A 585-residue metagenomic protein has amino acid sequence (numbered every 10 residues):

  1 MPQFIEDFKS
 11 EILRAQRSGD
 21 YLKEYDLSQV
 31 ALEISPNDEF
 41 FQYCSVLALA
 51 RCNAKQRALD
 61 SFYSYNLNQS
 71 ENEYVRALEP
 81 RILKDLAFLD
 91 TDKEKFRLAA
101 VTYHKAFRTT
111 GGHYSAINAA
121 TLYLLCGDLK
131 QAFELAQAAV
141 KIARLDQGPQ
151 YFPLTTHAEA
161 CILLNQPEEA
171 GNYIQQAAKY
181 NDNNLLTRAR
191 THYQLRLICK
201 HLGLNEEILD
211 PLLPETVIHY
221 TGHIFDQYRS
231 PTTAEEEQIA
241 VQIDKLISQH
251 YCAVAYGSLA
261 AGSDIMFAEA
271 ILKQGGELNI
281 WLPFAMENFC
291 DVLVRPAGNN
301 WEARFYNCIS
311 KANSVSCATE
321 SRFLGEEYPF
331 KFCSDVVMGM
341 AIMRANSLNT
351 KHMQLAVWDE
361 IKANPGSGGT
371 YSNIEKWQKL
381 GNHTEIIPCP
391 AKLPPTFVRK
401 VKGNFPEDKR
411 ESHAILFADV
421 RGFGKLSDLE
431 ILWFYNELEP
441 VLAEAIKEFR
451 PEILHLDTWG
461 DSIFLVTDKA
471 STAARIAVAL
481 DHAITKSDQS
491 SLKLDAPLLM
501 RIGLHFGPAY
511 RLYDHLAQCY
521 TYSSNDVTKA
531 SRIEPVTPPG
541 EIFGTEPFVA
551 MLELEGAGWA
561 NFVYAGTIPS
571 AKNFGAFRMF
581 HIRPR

Functional and structural regions predicted by a protein language model:
M1-D7, A31, E71, L145-G148: TPR-adjacent "capping" and linker segments in tetratricopeptide-repeat scaffold/adaptor proteins
Q3-V30, C44, L78, F88: Alpha-helical segment of the N-proximal tetratricopeptide repeat
D7, F41, V75, I82 (+4 more regions): The tetratricopeptide repeat
S10, C44, L78, I82-D85 (+3 more regions): "A position-specific structural signal for the A-helix of alpha-solenoid helical repeats
I34, D38-L47, R51-G112, A116-K141 (+1 more regions): Acidic/glycine-enriched connector segments
L129, Q137-Q150, T155-P167, G171-P214: Long, compositionally biased charged/polar accessory segments in the mid-to-C-terminal portions of proteins
N404-I476: Catalytic NTP-binding/metal-coordinating core of nucleotidyl cyclase/transferase enzymes
L465-R585: Catalytic beta-strand-to-alpha-helix segment of the class III nucleotidyl cyclase homology domain
